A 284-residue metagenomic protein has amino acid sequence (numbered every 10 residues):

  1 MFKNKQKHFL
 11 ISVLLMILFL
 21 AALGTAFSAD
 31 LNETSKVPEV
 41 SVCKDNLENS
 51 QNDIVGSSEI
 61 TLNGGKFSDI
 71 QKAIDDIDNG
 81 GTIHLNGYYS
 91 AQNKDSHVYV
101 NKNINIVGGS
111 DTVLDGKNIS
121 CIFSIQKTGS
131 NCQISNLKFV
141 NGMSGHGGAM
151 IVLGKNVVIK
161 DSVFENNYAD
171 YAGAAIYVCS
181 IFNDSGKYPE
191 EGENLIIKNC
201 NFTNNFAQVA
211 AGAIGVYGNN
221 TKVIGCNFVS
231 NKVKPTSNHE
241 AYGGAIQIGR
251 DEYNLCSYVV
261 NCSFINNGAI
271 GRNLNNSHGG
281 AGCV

Functional and structural regions predicted by a protein language model:
M1-K5: N-terminal secretory signal peptides that target proteins for export/translocation
K7-S28: Sec-dependent N-terminal signal peptides of Gram-positive bacterial secreted proteins and lipoproteins
L31-N86: Acidic Gly/Asp/Thr-rich repetitive segments characteristic of extracellular carbohydrate-active and adhesion proteins
C43, N63, N86, Q92 (+9 more regions): A structural detector for beta-sheet-dominated domains
G65-F67, Q71, G80-I104, D111-V113 (+1 more regions): N-terminal extracellular ligand-recognition/capping segment immediately after the signal peptide
K94-H97, K117-I125, M143-I151, A169-P189 (+3 more regions): Extracellular beta-strand/beta-solenoid scaffold signature
G108-D111, N131-N141, N156-Y168, G186-F206 (+2 more regions): Right-handed parallel beta-helix
